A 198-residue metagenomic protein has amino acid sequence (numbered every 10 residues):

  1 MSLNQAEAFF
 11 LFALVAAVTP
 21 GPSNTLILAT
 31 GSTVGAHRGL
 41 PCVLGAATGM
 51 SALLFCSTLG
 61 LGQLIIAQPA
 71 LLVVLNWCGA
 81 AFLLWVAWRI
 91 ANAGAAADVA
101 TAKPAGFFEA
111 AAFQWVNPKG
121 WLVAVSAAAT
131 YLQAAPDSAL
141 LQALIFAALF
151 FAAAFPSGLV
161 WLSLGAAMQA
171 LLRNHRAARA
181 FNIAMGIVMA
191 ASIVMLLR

Functional and structural regions predicted by a protein language model:
S2-V73, S126-F146: Juxtamembrane transmembrane-helix termini in multi-pass membrane transport proteins
N4-Q5, V194-R198: Juxtamembrane boundary at the C-terminal end of a transmembrane helix
E7-F12, A81-L84, E109, L149-F150: Short alpha-helical transmembrane interface motifs in multi-pass membrane proteins
H37-G106, L164, L171: Membrane helix-loop-helix hairpins that form the core translocation module of multi-pass transporters
Q114-K119: Selected transmembrane alpha-helices and immediately adjacent juxtamembrane segments of polytopic inner-membrane
S163-I187: Interfacial loop-to-transmembrane junctions
